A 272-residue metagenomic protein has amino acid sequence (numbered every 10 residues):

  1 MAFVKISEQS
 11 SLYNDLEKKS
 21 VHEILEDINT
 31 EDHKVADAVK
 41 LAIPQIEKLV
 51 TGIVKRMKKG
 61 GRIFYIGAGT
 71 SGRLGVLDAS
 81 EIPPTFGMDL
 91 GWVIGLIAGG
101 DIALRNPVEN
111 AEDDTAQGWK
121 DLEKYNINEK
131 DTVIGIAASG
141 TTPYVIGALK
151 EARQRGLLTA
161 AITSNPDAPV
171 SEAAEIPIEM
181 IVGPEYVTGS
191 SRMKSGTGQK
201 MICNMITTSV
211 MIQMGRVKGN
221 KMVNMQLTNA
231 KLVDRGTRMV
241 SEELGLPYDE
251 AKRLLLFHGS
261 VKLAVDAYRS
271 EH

Functional and structural regions predicted by a protein language model:
M1-A38: Cofactor-/ligand-binding subdomain signature composed of acidic, glycine-rich, tryptophan-containing flexible loops
E31-L41, P107, T132-G135: Short, basic, glycine/proline-bearing loop/turn elements
L41-R56: A short, well-structured juxtamembrane/interface segment
P44, K48, P143, T197 (+3 more regions): Charged, alpha-helix-enriched surfaces in structured cytosolic catalytic cores of large nucleotide-utilizing machines
G61, L157, L246: Short glycine/serine/threonine/alanine-rich loop segments
F64, A68-M201, T208-M214: Glycine-rich phosphate-binding loops that contact phosphosugars or nucleotide phosphates
V210-H272: Short, amphipathic alpha-helical interaction segments embedded in low-complexity terminal/linker regions of eukaryotic
